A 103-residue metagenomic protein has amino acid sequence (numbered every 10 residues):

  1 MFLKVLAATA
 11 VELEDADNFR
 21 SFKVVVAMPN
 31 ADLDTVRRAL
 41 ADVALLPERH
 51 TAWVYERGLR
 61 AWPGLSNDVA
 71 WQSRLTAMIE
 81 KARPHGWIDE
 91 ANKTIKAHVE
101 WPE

Functional and structural regions predicted by a protein language model:
F2-W53, G58: Short helix/strand-capping turn motifs
P63-E103: Short, compact, well-ordered microdomains
